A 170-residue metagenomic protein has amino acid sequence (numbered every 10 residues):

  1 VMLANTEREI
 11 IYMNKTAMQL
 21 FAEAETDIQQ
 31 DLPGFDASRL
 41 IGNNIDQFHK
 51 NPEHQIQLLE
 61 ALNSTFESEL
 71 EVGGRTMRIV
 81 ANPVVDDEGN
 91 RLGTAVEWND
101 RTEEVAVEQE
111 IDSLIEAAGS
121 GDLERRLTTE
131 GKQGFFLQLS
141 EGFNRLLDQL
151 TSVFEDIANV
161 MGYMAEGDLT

Functional and structural regions predicted by a protein language model:
L3-E9, Q19-P33, K50-A61, T65 (+3 more regions): Polar/charged heptad-repeat coiled-coil helices used as signal-transmission/dimerization stalks
N5, N14, D86: Short, acidic, Ser/Thr-enriched surface-loop or helix-capping motifs
N43-D46, V96, R125: Conserved positions within tandem-repeat grammars
I45, V84, R101: Hydrophobic pocket-lining residues within nucleotide cofactor-binding pockets
V80-T94: Short loop/turn elements at sensory-signaling interfaces that couple input to output
